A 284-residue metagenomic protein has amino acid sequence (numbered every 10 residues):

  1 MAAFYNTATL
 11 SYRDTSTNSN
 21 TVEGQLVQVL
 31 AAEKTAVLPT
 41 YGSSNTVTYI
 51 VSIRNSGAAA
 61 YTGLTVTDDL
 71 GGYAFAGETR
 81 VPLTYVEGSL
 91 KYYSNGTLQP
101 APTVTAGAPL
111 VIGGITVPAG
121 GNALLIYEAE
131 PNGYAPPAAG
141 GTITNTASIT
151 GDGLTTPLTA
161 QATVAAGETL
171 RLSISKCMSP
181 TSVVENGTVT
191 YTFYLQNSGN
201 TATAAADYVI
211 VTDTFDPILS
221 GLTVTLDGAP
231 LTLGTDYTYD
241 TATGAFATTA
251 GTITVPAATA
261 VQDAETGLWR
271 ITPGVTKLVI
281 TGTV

Functional and structural regions predicted by a protein language model:
M1-V284: Exported/extracytosolic protein signature
